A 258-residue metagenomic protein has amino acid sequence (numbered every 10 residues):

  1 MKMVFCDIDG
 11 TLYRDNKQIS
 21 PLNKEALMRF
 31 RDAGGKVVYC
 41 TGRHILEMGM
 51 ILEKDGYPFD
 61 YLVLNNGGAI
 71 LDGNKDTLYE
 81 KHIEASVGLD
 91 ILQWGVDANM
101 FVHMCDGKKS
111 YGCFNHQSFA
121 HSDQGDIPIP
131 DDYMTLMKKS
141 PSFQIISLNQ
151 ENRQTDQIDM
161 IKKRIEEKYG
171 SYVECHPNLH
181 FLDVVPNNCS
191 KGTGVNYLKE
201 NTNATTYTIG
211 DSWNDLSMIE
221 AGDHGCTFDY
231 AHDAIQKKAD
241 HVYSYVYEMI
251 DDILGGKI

Functional and structural regions predicted by a protein language model:
M1-C6, E25, R29: Non-catalytic pre-domain segments flanking phosphatase-related domains
M1-K2, S20, F181-I258: Mg2+-dependent phosphoryl-transfer enzymes with acidic/Ser/Thr/Gly-rich catalytic loops
K2-K17, I219: Asp-based phosphoryl-transfer active-site loop
V4-C6, L62-V63, T208: Residue-level marker for buried hydrophobic side chains located in beta-strands that build the well-ordered beta-sheet
Q18-S118: Active-site phosphate-binding/coordination module
K54-A69, N74, G125, P130 (+3 more regions): Structural recognition of alpha->loop->beta junctions
F59-N65, E80-K81, D123, G225-D229 (+1 more regions): Short hydrophobic/aromatic-enriched beta-strand-loop microsegments
A98-F101, C105-M218: Conserved acidic, metal-coordinating active-site core of Asp-based, Mg2+-dependent phosphoryl-transfer enzymes
